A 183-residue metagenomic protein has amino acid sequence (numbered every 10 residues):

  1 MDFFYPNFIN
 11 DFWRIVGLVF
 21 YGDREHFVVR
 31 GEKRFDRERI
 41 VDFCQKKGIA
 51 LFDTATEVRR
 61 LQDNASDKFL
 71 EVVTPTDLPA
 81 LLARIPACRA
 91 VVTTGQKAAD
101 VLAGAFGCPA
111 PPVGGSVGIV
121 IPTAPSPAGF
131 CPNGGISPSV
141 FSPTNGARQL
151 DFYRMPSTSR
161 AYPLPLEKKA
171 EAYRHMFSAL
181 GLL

Functional and structural regions predicted by a protein language model:
M1-L70: Short, surface-exposed acidic-centric catalytic microdomains
P6-F8, I15, Q62-P79, A103-L183: C-terminal capping/extension of enzyme domains
R24-E25, R89-A90, A110: Secondary-structure boundary/capping signal
D42-C44, R84, N145: Generic structural signal for beta-strand residues in well-ordered domains
K46-A105: Internal catalytic-core helix/loop-beta-alpha segment that presents or stabilizes conserved functional determinants
